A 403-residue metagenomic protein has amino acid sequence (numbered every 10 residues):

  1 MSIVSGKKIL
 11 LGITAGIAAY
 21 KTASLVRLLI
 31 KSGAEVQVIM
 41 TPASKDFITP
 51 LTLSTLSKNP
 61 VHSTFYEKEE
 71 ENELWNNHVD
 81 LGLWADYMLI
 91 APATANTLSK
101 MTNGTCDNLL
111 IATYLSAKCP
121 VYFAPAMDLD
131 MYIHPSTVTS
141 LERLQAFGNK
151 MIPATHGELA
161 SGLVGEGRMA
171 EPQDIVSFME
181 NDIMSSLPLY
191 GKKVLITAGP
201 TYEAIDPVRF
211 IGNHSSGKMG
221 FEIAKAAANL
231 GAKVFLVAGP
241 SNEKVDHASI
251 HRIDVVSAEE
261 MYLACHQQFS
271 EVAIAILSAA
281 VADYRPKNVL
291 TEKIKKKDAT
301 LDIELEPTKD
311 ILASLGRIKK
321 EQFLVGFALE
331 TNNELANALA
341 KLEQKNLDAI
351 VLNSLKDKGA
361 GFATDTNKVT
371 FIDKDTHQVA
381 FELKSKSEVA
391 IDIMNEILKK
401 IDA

Functional and structural regions predicted by a protein language model:
M1-Y122, D128-L329, N333-A403: A cross-family phosphate/adenosyl-ligand binding-site feature
